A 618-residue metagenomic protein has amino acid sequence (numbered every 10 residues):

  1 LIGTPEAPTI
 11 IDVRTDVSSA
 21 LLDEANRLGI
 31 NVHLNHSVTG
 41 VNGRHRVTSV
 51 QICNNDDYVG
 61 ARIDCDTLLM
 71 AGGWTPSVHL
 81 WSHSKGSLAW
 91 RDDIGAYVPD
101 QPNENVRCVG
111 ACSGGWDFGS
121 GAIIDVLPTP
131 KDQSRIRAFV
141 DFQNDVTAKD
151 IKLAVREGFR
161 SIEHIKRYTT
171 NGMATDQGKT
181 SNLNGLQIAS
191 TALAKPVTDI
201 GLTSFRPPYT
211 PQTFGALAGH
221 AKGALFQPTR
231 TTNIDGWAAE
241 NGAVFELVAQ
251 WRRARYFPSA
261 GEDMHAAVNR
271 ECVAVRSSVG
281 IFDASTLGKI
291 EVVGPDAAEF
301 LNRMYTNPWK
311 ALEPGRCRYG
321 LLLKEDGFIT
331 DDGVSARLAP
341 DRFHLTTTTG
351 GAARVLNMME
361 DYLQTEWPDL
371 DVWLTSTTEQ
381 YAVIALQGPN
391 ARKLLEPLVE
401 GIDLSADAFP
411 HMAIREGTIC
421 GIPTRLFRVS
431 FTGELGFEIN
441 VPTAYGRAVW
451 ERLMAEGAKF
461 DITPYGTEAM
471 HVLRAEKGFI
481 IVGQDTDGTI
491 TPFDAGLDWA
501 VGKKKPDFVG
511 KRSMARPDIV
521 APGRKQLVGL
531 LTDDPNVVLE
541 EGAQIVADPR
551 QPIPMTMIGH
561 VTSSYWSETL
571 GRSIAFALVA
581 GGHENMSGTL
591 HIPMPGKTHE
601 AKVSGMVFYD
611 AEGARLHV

Functional and structural regions predicted by a protein language model:
L1-T229, Q380, G596: Residues forming the flavin
I2-G3, E24-R27, N31, G40-H45 (+16 more regions): Solvent-exposed alpha-helices and their adjacent loops that cap or buttress functional pockets in soluble metabolic
I10-V13, H33-N35, M70, S82 (+13 more regions): General beta-strand structural signal in soluble alpha/beta enzymes
S19, S77-H79, R91, W116-D117 (+12 more regions): Short helix/loop capping segments that flank catalytic or ligand/cofactor-binding pockets
D93, I124-D125, R270-S277, L322-D332 (+3 more regions): Short amphipathic beta-strand starts and helix->beta connectors
N184, T191-L323, F328-T330: Acidic, proline/glycine-enriched N-terminal capping motif
I234-D235, A239-N241, R253, A339-R342 (+1 more regions): Conserved, structured C-terminal
K310-D341, L345-Y362: Well-ordered mid-protein domain cores that form the structural environment of catalytic cofactors
